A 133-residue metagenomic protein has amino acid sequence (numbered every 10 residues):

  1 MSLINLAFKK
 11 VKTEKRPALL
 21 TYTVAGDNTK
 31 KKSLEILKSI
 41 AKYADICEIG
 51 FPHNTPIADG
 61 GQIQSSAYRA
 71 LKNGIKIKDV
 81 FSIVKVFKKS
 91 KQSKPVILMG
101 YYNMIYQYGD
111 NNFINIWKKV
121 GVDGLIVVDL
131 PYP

Functional and structural regions predicted by a protein language model:
M1-Y22, V84-K89: N-terminal amphipathic alpha-helix/helix-capping segment at the start of soluble metabolic enzymes
E14-A18, A44-A58: N-terminal glycine-rich anion-binding loops that anchor highly charged ligand groups
L19-T23, C47-I49, V96-G100, L125-V127: Hydrophobic faces of well-ordered beta-strands that scaffold small-molecule active sites in alpha/beta enzyme cores
T21, I40, G50, W117: Conserved, mostly hydrophobic/aromatic
K30-S39, I105-W117: Short, acidic/polar
K42-A44, V120: Structural motif
Q62-I97: Alpha-helix-loop-beta-strand connector modules within alpha/beta enzyme cores
K72-I75, G121-P133: Catalytic beta/alpha-barrel core
